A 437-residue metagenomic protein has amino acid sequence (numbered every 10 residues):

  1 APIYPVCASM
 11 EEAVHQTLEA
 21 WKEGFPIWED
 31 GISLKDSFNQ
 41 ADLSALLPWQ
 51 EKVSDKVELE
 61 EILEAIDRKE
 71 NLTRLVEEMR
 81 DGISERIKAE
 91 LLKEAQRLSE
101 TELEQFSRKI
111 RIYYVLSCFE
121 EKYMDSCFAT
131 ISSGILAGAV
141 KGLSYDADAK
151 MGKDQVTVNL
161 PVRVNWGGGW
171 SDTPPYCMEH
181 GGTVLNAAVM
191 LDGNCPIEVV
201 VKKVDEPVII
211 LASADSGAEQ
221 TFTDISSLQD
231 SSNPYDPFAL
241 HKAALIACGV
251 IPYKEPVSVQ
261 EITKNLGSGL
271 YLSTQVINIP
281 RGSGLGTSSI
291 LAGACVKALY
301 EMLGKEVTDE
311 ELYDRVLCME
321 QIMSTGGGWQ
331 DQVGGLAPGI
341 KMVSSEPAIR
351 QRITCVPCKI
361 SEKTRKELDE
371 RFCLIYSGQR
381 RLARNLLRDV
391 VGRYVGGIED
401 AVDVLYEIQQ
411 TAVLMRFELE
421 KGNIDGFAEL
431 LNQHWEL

Functional and structural regions predicted by a protein language model:
P2-K264, K305, D314-G326, Q332-L437: C-terminal nucleotide
F222-Q229, S268-R281: Glycine/charged-rich beta-loop-alpha catalytic/anionic-binding loops adjacent to active sites
A244, R281-S283: Helix-loop-helix module between adjacent transmembrane segments
S283-K305: DPxDG-like acidic metal-binding loop motif
D309-E310: A sequence/structural signal of beta-propeller blade repeats
